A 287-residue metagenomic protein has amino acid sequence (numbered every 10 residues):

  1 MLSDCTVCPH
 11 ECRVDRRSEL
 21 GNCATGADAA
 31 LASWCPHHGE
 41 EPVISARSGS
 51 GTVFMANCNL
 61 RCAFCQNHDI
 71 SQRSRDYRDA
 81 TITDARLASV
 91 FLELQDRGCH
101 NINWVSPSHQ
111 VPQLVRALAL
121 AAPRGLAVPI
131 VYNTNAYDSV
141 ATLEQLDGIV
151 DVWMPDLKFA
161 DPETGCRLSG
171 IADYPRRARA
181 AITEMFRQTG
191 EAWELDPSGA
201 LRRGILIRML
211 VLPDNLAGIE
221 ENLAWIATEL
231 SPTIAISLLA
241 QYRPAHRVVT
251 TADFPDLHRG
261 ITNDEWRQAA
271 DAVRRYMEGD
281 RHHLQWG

Functional and structural regions predicted by a protein language model:
M1-L20, G190-G287: Auxiliary Fe-S-binding modules of radical SAM enzymes
C23-G148, V152, P162: Conserved Radical SAM active-site core
D69-A80, R167-A172, T251-G260: Short glycine-enriched, charge-decorated loop/helix-capping segments at active-site entrances that position
Q95-L120, R167, D173, T183 (+1 more regions): Conserved glycine-rich "GG(E/T)P / GGGxP" loop and the immediately following alpha-helix in the radical SAM core
N101-N103, P129-V131, V152-M154, R202-R208 (+1 more regions): Structural preference for beta-strand elements that scaffold enzyme active sites
L118-P129, A180-Q188, N263-A269: Alpha-helix-loop-beta-strand connector modules within alpha/beta enzyme cores
D147-P162, A235-Y242: Non-cysteine beta-strand/loop elements that form the S-adenosyl-L-methionine
G165-S198: Anionic-ligand binding region
